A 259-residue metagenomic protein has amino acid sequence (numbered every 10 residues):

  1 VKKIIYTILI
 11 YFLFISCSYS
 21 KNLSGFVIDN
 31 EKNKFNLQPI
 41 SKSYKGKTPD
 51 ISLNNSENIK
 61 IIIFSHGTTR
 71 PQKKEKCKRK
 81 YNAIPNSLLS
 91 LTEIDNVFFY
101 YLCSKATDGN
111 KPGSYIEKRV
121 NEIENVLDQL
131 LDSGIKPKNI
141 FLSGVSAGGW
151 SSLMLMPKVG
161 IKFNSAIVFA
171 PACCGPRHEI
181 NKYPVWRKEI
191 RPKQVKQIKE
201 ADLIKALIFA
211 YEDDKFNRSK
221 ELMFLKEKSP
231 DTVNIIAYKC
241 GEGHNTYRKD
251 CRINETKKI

Functional and structural regions predicted by a protein language model:
V1-K21: Classical Sec-dependent N-terminal signal peptides that target proteins to the secretory pathway
C17-I59: A domain-start/cap signature at the N-terminus of enzymes
N54-L91: Short, surface-exposed "cap/lid" segments of acyl-processing enzymes
T92-D108: Conserved alpha/beta-hydrolase
K111-S133: Alpha/beta-hydrolase active-site loop
Q129, K138-R191: Primarily recognizes the serine-hydrolase "nucleophile elbow" in alpha/beta-hydrolase and SGNH/GDSL folds
P171-Y238: The feature captures the conserved acid-bearing segment of alpha/beta-hydrolase catalytic domains
P230-I259: C-terminal catalytic histidine-bearing segment of alpha/beta-hydrolase fold enzymes
